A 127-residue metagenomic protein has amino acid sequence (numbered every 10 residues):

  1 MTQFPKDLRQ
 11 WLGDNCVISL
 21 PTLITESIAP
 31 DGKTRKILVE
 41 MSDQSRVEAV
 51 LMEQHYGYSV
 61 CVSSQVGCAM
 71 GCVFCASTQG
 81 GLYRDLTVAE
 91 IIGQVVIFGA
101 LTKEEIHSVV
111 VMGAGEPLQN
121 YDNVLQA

Functional and structural regions predicted by a protein language model:
M1-Y58: Flexible, acidic/Gly-rich N-terminal and inter-domain linker regions that tether and position cofactor-handling modules
H55-V66, M70-A127: Conserved Radical SAM active-site core
